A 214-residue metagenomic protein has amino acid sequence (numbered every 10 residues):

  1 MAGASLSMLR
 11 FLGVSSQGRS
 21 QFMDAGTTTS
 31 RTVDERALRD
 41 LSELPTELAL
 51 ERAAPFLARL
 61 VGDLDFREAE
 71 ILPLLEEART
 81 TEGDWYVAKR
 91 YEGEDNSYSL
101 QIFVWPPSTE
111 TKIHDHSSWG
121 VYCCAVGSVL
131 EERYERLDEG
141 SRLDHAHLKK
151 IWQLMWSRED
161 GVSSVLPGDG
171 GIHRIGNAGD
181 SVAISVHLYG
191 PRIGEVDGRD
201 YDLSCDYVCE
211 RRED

Functional and structural regions predicted by a protein language model:
A2-R67: N-terminal leader/capping segments at the start of a protein or of a new domain
A78-P107: A short glycine-rich, His/Asp/Glu-containing loop-to-beta-strand
Q101-D115, G168-D169: Conserved short histidine dyad/triad with adjacent acidic residue
H114-S117, A178-G179: Short glycine/proline-enriched turns and hinge-like loops at secondary-structure junctions
S118-E135: Glycine- and acidic-residue-biased ligand/ion/polar-headgroup-sensing regions
V121-C123, R174, D180-E195: A short hydrophobic beta-strand segment most commonly corresponding to one strand of the jelly-roll/cupin
R136-G170: Short acidic-glycine-tyrosine-enriched beta hairpin
A183, R192-D214: Extended, aromatic/histidine-rich regions of cofactor-dependent oxidoreductases associated with respiratory
